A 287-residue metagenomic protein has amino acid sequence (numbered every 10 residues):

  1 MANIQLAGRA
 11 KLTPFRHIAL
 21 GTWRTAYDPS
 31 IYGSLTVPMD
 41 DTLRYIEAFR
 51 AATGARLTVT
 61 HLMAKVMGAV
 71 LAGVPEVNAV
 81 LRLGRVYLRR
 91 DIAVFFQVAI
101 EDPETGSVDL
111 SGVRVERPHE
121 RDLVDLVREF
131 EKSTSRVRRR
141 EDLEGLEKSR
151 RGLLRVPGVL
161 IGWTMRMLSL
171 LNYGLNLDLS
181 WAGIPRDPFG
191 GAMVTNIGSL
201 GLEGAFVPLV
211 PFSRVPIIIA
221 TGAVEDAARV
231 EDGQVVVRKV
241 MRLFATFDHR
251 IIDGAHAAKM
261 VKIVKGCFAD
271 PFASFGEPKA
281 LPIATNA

Functional and structural regions predicted by a protein language model:
M1-A287: C-terminal catalytic/motor cores of large multi-domain enzyme assemblies
